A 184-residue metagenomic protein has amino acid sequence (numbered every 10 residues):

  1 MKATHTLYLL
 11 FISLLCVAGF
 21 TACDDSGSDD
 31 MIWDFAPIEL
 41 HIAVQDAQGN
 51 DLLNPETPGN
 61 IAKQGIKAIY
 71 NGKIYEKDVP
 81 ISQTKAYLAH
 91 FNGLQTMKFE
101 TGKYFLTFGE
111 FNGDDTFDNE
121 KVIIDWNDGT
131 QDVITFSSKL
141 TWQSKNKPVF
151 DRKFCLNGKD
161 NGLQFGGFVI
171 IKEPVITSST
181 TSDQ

Functional and structural regions predicted by a protein language model:
K2-T6, C16-H41: Bacterial Sec-dependent N-terminal signal peptides
S28, V44-G59: Short amphipathic, basic-aromatic surface patches that mediate peripheral association with negatively charged
D29-F35, L53-E56, F111-G113: Short, solvent-exposed beta-strand/turn "edge" segments of beta-rich domains on protein surfaces
A36-I38, D118-E120, I134, P148: Residues at beta-strand starts and edge strands
H41-Q45, I123-D125: Residue-level recognition of well-ordered beta-strand positions that form the cores of beta-sheet-rich folds across
Q48-D51, G72-K73, G129-Q131, G158: Detector for glycine-centered tight turns/loop "hinges" at secondary-structure junctions
N60-G129: Tryptophan-paired
D128-Q184: Glycine-rich, aromatic-bearing surface loops/beta-hairpins
